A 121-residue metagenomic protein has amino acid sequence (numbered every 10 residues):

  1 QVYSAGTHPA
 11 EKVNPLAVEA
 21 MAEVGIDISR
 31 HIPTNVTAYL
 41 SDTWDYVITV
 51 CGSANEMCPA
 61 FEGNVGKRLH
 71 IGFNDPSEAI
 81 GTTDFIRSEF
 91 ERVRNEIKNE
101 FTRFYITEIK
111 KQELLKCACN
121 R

Functional and structural regions predicted by a protein language model:
Q1-A38: Conserved active-site segments centered on acidic
S4, T49, L69-G72: Structural signal for conserved beta-strand scaffold positions within catalytic alpha/beta enzyme cores
S41-T43: Alpha-helix C-terminal capping/helix-to-coil transition sites in glycosyltransferase folds
G52-N55: Short glycine-rich anion-binding loops that position phosphate/pyrophosphate groups of nucleotides and phosphorylated
M57-R121: Phosphate-binding/catalytic loops
